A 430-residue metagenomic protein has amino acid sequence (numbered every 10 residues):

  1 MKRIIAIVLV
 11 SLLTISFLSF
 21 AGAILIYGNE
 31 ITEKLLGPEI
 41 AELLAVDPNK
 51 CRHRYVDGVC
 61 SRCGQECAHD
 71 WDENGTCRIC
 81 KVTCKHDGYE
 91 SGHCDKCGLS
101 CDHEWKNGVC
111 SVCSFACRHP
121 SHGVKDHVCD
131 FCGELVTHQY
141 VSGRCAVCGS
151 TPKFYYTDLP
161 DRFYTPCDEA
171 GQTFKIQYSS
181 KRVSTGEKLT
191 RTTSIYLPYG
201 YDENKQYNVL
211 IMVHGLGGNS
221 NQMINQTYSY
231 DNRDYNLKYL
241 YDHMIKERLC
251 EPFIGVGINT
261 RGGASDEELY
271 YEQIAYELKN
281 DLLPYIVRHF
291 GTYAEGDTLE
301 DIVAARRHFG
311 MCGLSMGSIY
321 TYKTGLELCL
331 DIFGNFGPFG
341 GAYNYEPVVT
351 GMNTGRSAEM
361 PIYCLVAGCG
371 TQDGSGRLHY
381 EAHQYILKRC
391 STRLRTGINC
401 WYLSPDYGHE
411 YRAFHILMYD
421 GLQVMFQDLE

Functional and structural regions predicted by a protein language model:
M1-I4: Positively charged n-region of N-terminal signal peptides that target proteins for export
I7, G22-I24, E42, V46 (+3 more regions): Intrinsic disorder/low-complexity segments
L9-F17: Hydrophobic core
I15, Y55, W71, W105 (+5 more regions): Generic detector of well-ordered secondary structure
F17-I40, A45: Sec-dependent signal peptide cleavage junction
L35-P152: Extracellular adhesion/carbohydrate-binding repeat motifs centered on closely spaced tryptophans
K153-E430: Non-catalytic cap/lid and distal C-terminal segments of serine-dependent acyl enzymes
